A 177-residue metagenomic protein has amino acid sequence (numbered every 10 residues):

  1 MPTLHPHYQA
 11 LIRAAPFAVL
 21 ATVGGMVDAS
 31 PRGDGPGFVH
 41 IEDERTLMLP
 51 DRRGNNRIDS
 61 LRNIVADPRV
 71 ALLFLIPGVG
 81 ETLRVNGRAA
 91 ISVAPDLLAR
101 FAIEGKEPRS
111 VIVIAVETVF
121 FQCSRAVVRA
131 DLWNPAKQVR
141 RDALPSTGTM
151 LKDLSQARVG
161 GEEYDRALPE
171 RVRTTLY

Functional and structural regions predicted by a protein language model:
M1-Y177: Binding-site signature for planar aromatic cofactors or substrates
